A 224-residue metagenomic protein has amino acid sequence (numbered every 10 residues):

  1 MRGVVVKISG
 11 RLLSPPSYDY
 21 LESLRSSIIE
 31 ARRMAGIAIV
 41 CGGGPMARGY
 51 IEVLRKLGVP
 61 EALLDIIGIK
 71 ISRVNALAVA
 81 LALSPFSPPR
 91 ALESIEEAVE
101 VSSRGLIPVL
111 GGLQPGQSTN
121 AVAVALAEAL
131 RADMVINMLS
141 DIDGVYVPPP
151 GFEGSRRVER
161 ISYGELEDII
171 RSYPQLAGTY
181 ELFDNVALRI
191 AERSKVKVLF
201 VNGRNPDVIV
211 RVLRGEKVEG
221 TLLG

Functional and structural regions predicted by a protein language model:
M1-G224: C-terminal catalytic "cap/lid" subdomain
